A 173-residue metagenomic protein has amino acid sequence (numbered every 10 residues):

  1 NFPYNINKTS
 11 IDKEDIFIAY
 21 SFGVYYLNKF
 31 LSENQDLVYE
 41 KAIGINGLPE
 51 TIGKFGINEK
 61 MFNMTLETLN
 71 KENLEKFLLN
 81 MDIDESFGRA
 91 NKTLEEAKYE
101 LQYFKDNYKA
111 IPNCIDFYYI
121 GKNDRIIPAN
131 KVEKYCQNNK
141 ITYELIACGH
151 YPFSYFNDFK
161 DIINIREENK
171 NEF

Functional and structural regions predicted by a protein language model:
N1-K13, H150: Active-site catalytic motif of lipid deacylating hydrolases and related acyltransferases
I18-L27: Gly/Ala-rich beta-loop-alpha elbow adjacent to hydrolase catalytic centers
S32-T68, N91-L94, F104-K105, F156-K160: Flexible "cap/lid" loop of the alpha/beta hydrolase fold
N80-N113: Hydrophobic, aromatic-rich cap/lid helix
Y118-I120, D124: Short beta-strand/loop motif that positions the catalytic acidic residue of the alpha/beta-hydrolase fold
R125-K134: Conserved alpha/beta-hydrolase "acid-adjacent" motif
L145-I162: Catalytic histidine-centered segment of alpha/beta-hydrolase-like enzymes
